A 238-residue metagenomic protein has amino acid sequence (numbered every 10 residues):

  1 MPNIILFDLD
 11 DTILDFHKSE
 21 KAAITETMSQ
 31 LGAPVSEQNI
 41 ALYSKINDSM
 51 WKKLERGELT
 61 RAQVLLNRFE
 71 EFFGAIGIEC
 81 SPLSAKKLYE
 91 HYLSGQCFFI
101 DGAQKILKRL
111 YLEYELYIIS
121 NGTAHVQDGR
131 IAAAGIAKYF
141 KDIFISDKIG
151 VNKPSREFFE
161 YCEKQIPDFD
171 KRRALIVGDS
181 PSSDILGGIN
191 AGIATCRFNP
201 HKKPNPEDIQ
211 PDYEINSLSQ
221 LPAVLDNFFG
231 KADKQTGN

Functional and structural regions predicted by a protein language model:
M1-I5, K18, K108, A124-N238: Asp-based, Mg2+/Mn2+-dependent phosphohydrolase catalytic module
P2-L9, I13-D101: N-terminal helical cap/lid subdomain that shapes the substrate entry/recognition surface in HAD-like hydrolases
G57, G95, L116, R172-R173: A generic structural signal for short
G102-E113: Catalytic-core regions built around general acid/base machinery
E113-Y114, G192: Glycine-centered short loops/turns at secondary-structure junctions
S120: Conserved phosphate-coupling serine/threonine residues in phosphotransfer and NTP-handling enzymes
